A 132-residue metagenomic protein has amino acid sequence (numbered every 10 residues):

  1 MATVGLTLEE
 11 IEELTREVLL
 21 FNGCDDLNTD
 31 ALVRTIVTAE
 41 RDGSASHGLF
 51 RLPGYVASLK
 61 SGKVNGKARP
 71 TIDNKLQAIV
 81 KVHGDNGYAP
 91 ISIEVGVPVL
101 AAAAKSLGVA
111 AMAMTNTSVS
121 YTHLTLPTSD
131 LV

Functional and structural regions predicted by a protein language model:
M1-N22: Generic N-terminal amphipathic, Lys/Arg-enriched alpha-helix
C24-A31, S46-G48: Flexible, glycine/charged-enriched surface loops at secondary-structure junctions
F50-V97: Active-site cofactor/substrate anionic-group-binding motifs, chiefly glycine- and Lys/Arg-rich phosphate-binding loops
K81-D85, A110-T115: Short glycine-rich or small-residue beta-strand-to-loop segments that form or flank ligand, phosphate, metal/Fe-S
A102-M112: Conserved catalytic cysteine-centered active-site region of acyl-thioester-dependent Claisen-condensing enzymes
N116-S120: Acidic, glycine-rich active-site loops and adjacent beta-strand->loop/helix elements that engage anionic groups
T122-T128: Conserved small/polar residues in nucleotide/adenosyl-binding loops
